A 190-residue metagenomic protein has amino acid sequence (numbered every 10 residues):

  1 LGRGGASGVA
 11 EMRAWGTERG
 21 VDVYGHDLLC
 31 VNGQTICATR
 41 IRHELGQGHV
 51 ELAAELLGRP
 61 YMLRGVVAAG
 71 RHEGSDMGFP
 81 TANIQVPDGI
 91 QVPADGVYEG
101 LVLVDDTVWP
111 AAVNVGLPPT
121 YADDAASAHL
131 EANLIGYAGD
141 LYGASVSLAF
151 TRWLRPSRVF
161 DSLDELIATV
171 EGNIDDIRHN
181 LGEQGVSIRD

Functional and structural regions predicted by a protein language model:
L1-R3, V31: Short, small-residue-enriched loops and turns at beta-alpha junctions that line or gate enzyme active sites
G5-R13, L130: Charged helix-capping and loop-helix junction motifs
G8-V9, G16-G116: Glycine-rich, Lys/Arg-enriched anion-binding loops that position phosphate/diphosphate groups for phosphoryl
W15, G70-D190: Phosphate/ribose-recognition catalytic cores of enzymes acting on nucleotide-derived substrates
